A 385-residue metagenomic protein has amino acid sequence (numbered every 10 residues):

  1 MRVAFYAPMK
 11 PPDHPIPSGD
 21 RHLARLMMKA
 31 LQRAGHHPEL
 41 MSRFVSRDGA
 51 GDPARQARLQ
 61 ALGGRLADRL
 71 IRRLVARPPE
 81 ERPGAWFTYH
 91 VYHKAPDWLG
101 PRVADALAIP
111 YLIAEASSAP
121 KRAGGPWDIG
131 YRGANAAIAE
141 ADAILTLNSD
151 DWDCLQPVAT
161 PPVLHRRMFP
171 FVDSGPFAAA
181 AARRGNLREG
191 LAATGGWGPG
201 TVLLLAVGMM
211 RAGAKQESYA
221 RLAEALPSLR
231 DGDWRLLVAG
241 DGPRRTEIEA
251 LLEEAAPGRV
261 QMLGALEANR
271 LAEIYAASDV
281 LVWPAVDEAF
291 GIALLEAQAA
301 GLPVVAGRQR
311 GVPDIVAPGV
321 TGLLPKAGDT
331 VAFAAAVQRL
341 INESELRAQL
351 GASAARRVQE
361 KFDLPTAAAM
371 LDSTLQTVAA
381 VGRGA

Functional and structural regions predicted by a protein language model:
E140-A180: A short, active-site helix/loop in glycosyltransferases that binds the activated sugar's phosphate group
A178-G196: A short helix/loop element that forms part of the nucleotide-sugar donor recognition site in Leloir-type
A193-E217, A223-L226, L237: Conserved donor-binding/catalytic core segment of Leloir-type glycosyltransferases
T246-L266: Nucleotide-activated donor-binding/catalytic signature segment of Leloir-type glycosyltransferases, i.e., the conserved
A265-L266, E273-S278: Short alpha-helical donor nucleotide-sugar binding micro-motif in glycosyltransferases
V286: Aromatic "clamp/platform" in nucleotide-sugar-dependent glycosyltransferases that forms part of the donor/acceptor
P303-A306: Short hydrophobic beta-strand element within catalytic cores of glycosyltransferases and related nucleotide-activated
P318-G319, L323-T330, R339-E345: Conserved acidic donor-binding segment of nucleotide-sugar-dependent glycosyltransferases
